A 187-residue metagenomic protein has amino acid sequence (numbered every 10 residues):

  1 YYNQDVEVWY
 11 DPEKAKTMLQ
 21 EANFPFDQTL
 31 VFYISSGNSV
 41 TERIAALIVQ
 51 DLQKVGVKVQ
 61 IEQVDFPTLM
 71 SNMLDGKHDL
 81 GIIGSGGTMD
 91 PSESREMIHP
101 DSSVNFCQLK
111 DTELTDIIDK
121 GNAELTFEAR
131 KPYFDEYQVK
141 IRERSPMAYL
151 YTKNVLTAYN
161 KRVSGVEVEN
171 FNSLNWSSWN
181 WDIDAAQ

Functional and structural regions predicted by a protein language model:
Y1-Q20, N38-E42: Structural transition elements
P12, F66-P67, D135: Structural motif corresponding to alpha-helix initiation and N-cap regions
L19, P25-Q28: Short, flexible coil/linker segments at domain boundaries that flank nucleotide/cofactor-interacting
N23, G56, K77: Conserved functional loop/turn residues at catalytic and ligand-binding sites
D27-G37, V59-E62, D79: Short, well-ordered beta-strand elements
S36, V40-V49, M70-Q187: Detector for C-terminal structural segments
K58-M70: Early extracytoplasmic/lumenal segment of secretory-pathway proteins
